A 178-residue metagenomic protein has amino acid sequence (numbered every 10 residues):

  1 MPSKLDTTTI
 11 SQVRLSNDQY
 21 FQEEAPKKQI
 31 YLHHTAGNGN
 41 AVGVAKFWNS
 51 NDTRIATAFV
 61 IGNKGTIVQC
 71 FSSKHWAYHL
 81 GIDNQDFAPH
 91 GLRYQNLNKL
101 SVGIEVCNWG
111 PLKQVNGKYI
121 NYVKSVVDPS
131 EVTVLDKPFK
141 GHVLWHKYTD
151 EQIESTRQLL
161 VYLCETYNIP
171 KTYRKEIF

Functional and structural regions predicted by a protein language model:
P2-P170: Active-site-adjacent loop/helix surface patches within enzyme catalytic domains that shape the substrate-binding cleft
I169-F178: Short, glycine/acidic-rich hinge or "gate" loops at secondary-structure transitions that mediate conformational
